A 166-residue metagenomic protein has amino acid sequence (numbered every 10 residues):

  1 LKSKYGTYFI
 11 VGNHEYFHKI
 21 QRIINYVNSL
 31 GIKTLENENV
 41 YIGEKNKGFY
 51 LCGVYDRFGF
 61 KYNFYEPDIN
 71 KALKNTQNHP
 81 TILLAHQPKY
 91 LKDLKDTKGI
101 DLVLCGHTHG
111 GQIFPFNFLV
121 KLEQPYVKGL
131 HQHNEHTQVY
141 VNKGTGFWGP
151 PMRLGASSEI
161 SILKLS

Functional and structural regions predicted by a protein language model:
L1-S166: Soluble catalytic domains of enzymes that build or remodel membrane lipids, polysaccharides, and related
